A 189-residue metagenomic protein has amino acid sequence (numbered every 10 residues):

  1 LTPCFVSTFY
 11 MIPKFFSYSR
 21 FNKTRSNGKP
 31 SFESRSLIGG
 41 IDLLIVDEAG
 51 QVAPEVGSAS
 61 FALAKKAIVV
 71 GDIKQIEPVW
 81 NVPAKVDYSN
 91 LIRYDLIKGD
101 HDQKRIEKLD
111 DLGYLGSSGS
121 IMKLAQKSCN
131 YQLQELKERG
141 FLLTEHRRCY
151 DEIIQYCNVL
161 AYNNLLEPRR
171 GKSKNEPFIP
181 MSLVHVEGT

Functional and structural regions predicted by a protein language model:
Y10-I12, R20-L43, G50-T189: Conserved helicase motor core of SF1/SF2 NTP-dependent helicases
F15: Conserved His + Asp/Glu catalytic blocks
